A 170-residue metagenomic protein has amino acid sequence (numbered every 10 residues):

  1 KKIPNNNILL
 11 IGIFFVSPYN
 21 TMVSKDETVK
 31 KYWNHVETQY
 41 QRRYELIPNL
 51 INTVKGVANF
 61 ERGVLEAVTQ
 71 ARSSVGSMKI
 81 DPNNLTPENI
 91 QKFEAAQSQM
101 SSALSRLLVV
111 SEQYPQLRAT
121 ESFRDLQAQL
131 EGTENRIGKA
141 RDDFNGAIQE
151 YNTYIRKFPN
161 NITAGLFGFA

Functional and structural regions predicted by a protein language model:
K1-A170: A helix-centric hydrophobic-segment signal that preferentially recognizes long, alpha-helical stretches used
